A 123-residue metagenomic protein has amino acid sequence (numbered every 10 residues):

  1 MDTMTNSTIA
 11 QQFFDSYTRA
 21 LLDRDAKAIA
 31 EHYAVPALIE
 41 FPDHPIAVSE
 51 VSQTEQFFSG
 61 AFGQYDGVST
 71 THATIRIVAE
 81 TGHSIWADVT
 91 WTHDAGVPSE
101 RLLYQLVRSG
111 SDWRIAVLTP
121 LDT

Functional and structural regions predicted by a protein language model:
M1-V35, V51-S52: Short, low-complexity N-terminal intrinsically disordered segments enriched in polar/charged residues
D2, I9, L38-F41, S52-V97: Surface-exposed, charged secondary-structure patches
F13, D25, F57-F58, A73 (+1 more regions): Hydrophobic alpha-helical segments typical of transmembrane helices and their membrane-interface/capping positions
I29, R76-V78, Q105: Short secondary-structure boundary/capping segments
Y33, W91-H93, T119-P120: Short beta-strand segments enriched in hydrophobic/aromatic residues within well-folded beta-rich domains
H44-A47: Short glycine-enriched, charge-decorated loop/helix-capping segments at active-site entrances that position
D88, S99-T123: Short beta-strand edge/turn micro-motifs at domain boundaries
